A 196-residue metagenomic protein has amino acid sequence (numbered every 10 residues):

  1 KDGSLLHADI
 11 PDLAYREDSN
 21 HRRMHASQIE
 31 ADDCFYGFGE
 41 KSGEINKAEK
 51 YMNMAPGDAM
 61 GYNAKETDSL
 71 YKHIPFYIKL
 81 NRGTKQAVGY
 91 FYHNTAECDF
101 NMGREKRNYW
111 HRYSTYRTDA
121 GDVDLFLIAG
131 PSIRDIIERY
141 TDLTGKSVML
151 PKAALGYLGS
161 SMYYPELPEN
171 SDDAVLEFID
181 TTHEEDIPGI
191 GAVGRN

Functional and structural regions predicted by a protein language model:
K1-L167, S171-A174, I179-E184: Catalytic and substrate-binding clefts that recognize carbohydrates or anionic sugar/phosphate headgroups
F76, G194-R195: Active-site and adjacent substrate-binding regions of carbohydrate-active enzymes
G189-G191: Reverse-transcribing Pol proteins
